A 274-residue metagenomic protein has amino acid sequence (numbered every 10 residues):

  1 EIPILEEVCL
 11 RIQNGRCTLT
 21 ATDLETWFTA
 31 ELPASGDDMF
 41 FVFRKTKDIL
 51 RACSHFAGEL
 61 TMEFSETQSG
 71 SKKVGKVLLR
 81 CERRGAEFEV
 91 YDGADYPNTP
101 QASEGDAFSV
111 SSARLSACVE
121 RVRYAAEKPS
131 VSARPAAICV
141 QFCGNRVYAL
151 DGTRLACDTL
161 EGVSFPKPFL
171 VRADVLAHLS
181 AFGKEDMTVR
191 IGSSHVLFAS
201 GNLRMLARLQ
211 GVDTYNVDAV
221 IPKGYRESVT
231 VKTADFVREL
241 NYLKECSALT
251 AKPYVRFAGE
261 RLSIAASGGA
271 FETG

Functional and structural regions predicted by a protein language model:
E1-G274: Structural preference for solvent-exposed beta-strand-turn elements and adjacent flexible terminal/loop segments within
